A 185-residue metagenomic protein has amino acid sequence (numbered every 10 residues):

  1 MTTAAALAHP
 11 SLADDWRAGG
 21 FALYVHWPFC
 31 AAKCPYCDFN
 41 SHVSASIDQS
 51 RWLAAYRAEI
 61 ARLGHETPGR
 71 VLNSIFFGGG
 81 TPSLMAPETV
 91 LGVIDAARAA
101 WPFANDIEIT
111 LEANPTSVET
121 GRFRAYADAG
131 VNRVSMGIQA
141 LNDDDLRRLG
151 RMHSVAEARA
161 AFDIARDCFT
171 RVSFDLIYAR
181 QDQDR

Functional and structural regions predicted by a protein language model:
M1-L23, P68-R70: N-terminal [4Fe-4S]-dependent radical SAM core
A6, W27-P28, G137: Short, flexible segments with low predicted structural confidence
R17, W27-P28, I164-R166: Short glycine/proline-enriched loop/turn "hinge" motifs that connect secondary-structure elements and lie
G19-L23, K33, N73, I107: A generic secondary-structure signal marking the coil-to-beta-strand transition
Y24-H26, G78-G79: Residues at the beta-strand->loop junction immediately N-terminal to the Walker
H26-S41: Local cysteine-cluster metal-coordination motifs and their immediate loop/turn environment, predominantly Fe-S cluster
S41-E66, R70-R185: Conserved non-cysteine loop/helix-boundary elements of the Radical SAM core domain that shape
